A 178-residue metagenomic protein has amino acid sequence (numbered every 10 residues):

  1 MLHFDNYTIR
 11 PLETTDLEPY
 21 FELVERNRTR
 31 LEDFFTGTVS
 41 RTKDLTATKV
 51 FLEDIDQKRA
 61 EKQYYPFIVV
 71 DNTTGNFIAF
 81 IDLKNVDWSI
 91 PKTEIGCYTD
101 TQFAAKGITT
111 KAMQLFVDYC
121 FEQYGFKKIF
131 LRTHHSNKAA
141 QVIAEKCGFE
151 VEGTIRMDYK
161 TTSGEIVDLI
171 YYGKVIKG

Functional and structural regions predicted by a protein language model:
M1-P19, R26-R30, P66, V70-G178: Acyl-donor (CoA/ACP) binding surface of acyl/acetyltransferases
E13, L17, V24, L45-T48 (+1 more regions): A structural signal for well-ordered alpha-helical scaffolds and beta->alpha junctions
V24-N27, F35-T38, I55, C147: Alpha-helix boundary/capping residues
E32-D54: Conserved GNAT-fold acetyl-CoA-binding loop/helix
S40-R41, E53-F67: A short helix-loop-beta-strand connector motif used in the catalytic cores of GNAT acetyltransferases and, in some
